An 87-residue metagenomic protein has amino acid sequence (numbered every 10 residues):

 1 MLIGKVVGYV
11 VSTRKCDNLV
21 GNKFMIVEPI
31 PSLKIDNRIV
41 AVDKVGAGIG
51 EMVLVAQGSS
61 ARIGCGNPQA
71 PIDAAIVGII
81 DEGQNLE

Functional and structural regions predicted by a protein language model:
M1-S32: N-terminal first-folded block
R14-C16, V42-K44, G64-N67: A generic local secondary-structure boundary/capping motif
I30, V42-K44, G58, I80: A structural micro-motif recognizing beta-strand termini and the immediately following turn/loop segments
N37-A41: Short alpha-helix capping/helix-loop boundary micro-motifs
L54-E87: C-terminal structural segments of small proteins and small subunits
